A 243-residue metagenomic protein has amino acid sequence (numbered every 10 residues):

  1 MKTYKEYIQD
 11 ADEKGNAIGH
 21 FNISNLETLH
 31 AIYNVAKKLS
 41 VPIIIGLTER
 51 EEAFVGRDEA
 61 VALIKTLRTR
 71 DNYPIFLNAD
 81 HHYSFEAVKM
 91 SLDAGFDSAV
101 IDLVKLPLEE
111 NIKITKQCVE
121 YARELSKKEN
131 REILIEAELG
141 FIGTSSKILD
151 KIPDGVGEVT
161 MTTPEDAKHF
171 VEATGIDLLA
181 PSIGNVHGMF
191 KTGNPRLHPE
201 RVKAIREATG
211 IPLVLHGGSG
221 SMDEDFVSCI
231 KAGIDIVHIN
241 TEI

Functional and structural regions predicted by a protein language model:
T3-K14, S24-E51, D58-F76, H82-I211 (+2 more regions): Alpha/beta enzyme core
H216-S219: Glycine-rich beta-strand-to-loop/alpha-helix junction loops that act as flexible
T241-I243: A C-terminal functional module that forms or caps the active site or interfaces directly with catalytic machinery
